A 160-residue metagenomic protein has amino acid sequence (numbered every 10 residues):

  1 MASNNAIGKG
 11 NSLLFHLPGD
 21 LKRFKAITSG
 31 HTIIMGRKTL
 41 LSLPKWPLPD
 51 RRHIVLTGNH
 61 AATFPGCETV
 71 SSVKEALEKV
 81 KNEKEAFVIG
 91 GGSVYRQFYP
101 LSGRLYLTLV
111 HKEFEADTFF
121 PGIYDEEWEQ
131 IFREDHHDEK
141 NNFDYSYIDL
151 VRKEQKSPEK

Functional and structural regions predicted by a protein language model:
M1-K160: Enzymes that bind and transform nitrogen-containing heteroaromatic metabolites
